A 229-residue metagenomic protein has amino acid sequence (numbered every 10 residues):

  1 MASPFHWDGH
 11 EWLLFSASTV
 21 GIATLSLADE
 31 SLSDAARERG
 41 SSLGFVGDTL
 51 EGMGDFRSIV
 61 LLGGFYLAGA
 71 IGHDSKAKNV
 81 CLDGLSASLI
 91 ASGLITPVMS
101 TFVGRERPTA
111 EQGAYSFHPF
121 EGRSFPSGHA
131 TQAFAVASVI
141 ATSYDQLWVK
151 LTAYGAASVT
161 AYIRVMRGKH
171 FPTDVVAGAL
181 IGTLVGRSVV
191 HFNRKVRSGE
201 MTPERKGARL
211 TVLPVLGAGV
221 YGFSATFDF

Functional and structural regions predicted by a protein language model:
M1-L14, V46, G52-V60, I71-F229: Replace "edges of transmembrane helices
L14-V20: Alpha-helical transmembrane segments
G21, L61-Y66, V136-A137: Well-ordered alpha-helical segments within folded domains of soluble proteins
G21-S31: Alpha-helical transmembrane segments of multi-pass membrane proteins
A28, L67-A68: Juxtamembrane "helix exit" motif at the C-terminal ends of alpha-helical transmembrane segments in multi-pass membrane
D29-R39: Membrane-interface helix-loop junction between the first two transmembrane segments
G40-G47: Cytosolic-side membrane-entry/anchor segment at the start of a transmembrane helix
